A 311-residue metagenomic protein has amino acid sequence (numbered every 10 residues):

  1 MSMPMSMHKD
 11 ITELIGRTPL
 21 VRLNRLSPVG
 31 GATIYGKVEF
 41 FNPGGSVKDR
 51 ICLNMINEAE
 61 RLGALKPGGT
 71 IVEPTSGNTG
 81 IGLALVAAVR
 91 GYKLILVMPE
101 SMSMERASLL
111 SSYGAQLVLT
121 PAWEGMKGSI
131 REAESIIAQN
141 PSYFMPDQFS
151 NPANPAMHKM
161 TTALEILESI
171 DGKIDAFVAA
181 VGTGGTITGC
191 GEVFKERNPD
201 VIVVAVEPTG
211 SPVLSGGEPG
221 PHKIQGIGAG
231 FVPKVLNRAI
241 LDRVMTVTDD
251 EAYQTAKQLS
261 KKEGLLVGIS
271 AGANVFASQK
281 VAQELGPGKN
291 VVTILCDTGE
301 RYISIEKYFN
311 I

Functional and structural regions predicted by a protein language model:
M1-I311: PLP-dependent amino-acid enzyme catalytic core
